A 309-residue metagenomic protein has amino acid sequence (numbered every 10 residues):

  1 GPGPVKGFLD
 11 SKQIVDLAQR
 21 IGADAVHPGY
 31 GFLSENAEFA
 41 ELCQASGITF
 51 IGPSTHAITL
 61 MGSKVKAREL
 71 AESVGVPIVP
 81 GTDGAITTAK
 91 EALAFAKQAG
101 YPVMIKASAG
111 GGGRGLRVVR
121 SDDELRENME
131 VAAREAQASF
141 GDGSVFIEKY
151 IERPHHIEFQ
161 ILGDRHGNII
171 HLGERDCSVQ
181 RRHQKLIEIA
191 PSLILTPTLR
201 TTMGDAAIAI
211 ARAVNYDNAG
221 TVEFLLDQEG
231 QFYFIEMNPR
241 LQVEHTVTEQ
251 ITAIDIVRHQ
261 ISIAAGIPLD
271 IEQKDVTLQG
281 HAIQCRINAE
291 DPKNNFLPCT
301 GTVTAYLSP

Functional and structural regions predicted by a protein language model:
G1-V74, I86-A94: ATP-binding N-terminal substructure of ATP-dependent carboxylate-amine bond-forming enzymes
L9, Q19-I21, A37, Q44 (+6 more regions): ATP-dependent carboxylate activation and anion-phosphoryl transfer catalytic cores that bind Mg-ATP to form
A25-P28, V79-G81, F146-E148: Short catalytic-loop micro-motif centered on adjacent basic/acidic residues
I58-M61, M104, M203: Methionine-biased hydrophobic packing positions in alpha-helices, especially within tandem helical repeat solenoids
T59, P77-A85, L116-R117, I170: Structural signal for short hydrophobic segments within the conserved structured cores of catalytic domains across
G84-A89, E152-P154: Short acidic loop-to-helix transition motifs that present clustered carboxylates
L93-A96, I170: Short amphipathic alpha-helices and their capping/turn segments at secondary-structure boundaries
F95-M104: Acidic/histidine-enriched active-site and ligand-binding environments that engage anionic O-linkages
